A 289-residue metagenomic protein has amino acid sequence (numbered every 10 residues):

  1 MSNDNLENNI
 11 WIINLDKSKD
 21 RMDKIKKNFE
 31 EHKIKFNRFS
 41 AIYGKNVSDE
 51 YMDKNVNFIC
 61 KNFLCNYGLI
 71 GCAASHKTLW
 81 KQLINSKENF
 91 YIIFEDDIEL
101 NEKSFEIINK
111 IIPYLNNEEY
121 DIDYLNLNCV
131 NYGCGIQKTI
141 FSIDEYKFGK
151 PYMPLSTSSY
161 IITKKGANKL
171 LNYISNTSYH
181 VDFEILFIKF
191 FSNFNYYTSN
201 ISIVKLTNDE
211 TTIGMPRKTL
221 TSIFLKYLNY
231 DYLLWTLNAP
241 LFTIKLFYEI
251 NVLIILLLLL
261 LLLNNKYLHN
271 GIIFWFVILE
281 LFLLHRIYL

Functional and structural regions predicted by a protein language model:
S2-F94, I98-L289: An acidic/histidine-cluster motif and surrounding catalytic segment that typifies divalent-metal-assisted enzyme active
